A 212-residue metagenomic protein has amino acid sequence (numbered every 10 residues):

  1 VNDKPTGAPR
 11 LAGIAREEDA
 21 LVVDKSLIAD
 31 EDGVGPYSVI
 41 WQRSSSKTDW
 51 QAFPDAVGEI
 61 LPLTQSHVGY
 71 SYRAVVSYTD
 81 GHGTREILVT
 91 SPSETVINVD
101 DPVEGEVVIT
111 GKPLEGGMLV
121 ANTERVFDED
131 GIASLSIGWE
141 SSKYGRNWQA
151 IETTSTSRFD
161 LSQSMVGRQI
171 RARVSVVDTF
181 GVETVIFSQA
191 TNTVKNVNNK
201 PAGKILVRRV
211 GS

Functional and structural regions predicted by a protein language model:
V1-S212: Ser/Thr/Pro/Gly-rich low-complexity disordered regions
